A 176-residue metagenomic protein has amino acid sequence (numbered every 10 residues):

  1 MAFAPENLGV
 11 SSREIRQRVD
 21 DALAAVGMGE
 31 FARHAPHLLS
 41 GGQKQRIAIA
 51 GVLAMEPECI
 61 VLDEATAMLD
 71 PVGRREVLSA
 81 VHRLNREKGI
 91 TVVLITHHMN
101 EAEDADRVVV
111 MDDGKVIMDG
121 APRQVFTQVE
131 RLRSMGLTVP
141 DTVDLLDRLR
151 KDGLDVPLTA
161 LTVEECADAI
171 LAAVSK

Functional and structural regions predicted by a protein language model:
E6, R13-F31: Conserved ABC ATPase "signature" region
A35-L39, Q43: Conserved ABC ATPase signature
I49: Hydrophobic anchor residue at the start of the ABC signature
A54-E58: A short, proline-enriched helix->beta-strand linker immediately N-terminal to the Walker B motif in ABC-type P-loop
I60-D63: Catalytic Walker B motif of ABC-type/P-loop ATPase nucleotide-binding domains
D119-G120: ABC ATPase "signature
